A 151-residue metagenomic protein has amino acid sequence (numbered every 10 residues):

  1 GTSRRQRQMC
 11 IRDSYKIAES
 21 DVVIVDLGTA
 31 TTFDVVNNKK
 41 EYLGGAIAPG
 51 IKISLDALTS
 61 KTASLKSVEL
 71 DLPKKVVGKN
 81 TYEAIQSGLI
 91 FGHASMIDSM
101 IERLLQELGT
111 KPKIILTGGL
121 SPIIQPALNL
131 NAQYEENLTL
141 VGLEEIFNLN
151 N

Functional and structural regions predicted by a protein language model:
G1-I11: Single conserved hydrophobic/aromatic residue that forms the stacking wall/gate of nucleotide- or nucleobase-binding
S20-Y42, L58, L143: Gly/Thr-rich phosphate-binding beta-strand-loop-beta motif of the actin/hexokinase/Hsp70
D21-V25, L43, S64-L72: Short, structured loop/turn "capping" segments at alpha-beta junctions
T29-T31, P49-I51, G118-S121: Glycine-rich beta-alpha junction loops
T32, I47, I90-H93: Active-site-proximal catalytic alpha-helix in oxidoreductases
Y42-P49: A mobile, often basic/glycine-rich helix-loop segment that functions as the active-site lid/recognition loop
S54-N151: ATP-binding/phosphotransfer module of carbohydrate and carboxylate kinases, centering on a glycine-rich
